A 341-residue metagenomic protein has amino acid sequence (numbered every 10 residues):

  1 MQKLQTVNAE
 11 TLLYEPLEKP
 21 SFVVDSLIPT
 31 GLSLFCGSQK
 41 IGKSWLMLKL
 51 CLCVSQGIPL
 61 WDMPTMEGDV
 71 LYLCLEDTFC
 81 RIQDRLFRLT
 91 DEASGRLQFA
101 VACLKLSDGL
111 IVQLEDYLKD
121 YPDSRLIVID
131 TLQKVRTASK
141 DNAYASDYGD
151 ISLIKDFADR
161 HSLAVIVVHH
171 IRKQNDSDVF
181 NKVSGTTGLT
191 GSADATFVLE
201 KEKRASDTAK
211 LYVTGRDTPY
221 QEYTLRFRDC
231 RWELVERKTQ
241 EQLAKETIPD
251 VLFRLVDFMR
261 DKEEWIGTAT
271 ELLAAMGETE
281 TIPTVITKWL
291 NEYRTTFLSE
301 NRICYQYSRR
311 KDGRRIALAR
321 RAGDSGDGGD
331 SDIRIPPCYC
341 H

Functional and structural regions predicted by a protein language model:
Q2-L4, E10, L17-K19, V23-V24 (+5 more regions): Conserved inter-motif catalytic segment of the P-loop NTP-binding fold
P29-S33, G68-D69: Pre-Walker A (Motif I) flank of P-loop NTPase domains
L34-C36, K40, S44-W45, L73 (+3 more regions): Phosphate-binding/switch region of NTP-binding enzymes
L46, L50: Hydrophobic positions on the alpha1 helix immediately C-terminal to the Walker A/P-loop
S55: Gly/Ala-rich phosphate-binding loop of Rossmann-like dinucleotide-binding domains, activating on the conserved
R88-R96, T186-T190, F297-L298: Short, conserved catalytic or adaptor-binding loops enriched in Gly and charged residues
Y121, F157-H161, N301: Helix C-cap/helix->beta junction micro-motif
L225-H341: DNA transaction DNA-binding modules
